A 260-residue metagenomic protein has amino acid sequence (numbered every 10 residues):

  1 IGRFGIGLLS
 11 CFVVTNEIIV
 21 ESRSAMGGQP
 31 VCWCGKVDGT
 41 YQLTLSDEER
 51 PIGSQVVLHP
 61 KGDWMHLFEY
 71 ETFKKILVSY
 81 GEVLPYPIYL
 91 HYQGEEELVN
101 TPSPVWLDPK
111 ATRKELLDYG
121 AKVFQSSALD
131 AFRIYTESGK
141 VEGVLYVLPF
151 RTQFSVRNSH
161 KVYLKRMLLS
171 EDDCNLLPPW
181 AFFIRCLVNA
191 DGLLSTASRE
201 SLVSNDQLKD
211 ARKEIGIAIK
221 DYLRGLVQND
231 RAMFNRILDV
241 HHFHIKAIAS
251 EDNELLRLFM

Functional and structural regions predicted by a protein language model:
I1-L9, I19-M260: Conserved GHKL (Bergerat-fold) ATPase module
N16: Active-site-proximal betaalpha loop/short-helix elements that scaffold phosphoryl/nucleotidyl transfer chemistry
